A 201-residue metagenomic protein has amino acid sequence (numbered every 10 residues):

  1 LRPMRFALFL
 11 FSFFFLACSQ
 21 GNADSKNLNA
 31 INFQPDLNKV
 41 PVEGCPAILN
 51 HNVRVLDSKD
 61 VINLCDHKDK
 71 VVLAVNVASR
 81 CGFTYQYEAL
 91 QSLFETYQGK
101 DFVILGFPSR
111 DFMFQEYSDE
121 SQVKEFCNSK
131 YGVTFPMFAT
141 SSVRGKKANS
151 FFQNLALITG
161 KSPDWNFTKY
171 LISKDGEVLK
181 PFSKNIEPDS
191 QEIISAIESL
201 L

Functional and structural regions predicted by a protein language model:
M4-L10: Sec-dependent signal peptide recognition, specifically the positively charged N-region followed immediately by
L16-A17: C-terminal motif of bacterial Sec signal peptides marking the signal peptidase cleavage site
K26-C65, Y85: N-terminal "domain-start" segment that seeds a small globular fold
N63-C65, E95-T96, T159-P163: Surface-exposed acidic, glycine-flexible loop patches that form ligand/cofactor-binding and adhesion interfaces
K68-V72, Q98-V103, Y131-P136, N166-F167 (+1 more regions): Loop/turn elements at helix/coil->beta-strand transitions in domains of secreted/extracellular proteins
N76-R80: Amphipathic alpha-helical repeat scaffolds
F83-N149: Structural microenvironment flanking redox-active thiols in thiol-disulfide oxidoreductases
S150-Q153, L157-L201: Thiol-/selenol-based redox modules, centered on thioredoxin-like and closely related oxidoreductase domains
